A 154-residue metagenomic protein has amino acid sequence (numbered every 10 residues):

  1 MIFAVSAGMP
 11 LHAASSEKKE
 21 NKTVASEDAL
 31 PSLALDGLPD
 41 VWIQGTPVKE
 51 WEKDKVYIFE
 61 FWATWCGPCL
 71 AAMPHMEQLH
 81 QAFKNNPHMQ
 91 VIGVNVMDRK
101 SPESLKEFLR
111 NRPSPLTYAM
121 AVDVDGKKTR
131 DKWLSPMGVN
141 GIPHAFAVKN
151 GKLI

Functional and structural regions predicted by a protein language model:
M1-A7: Bacterial N-terminal signal peptides
L11-L38, E52-K53, E107-R110: N-proximal helix/coil linker or "cap" segments that precede and/or mark the start of modular domains
L30-Y57, H80-F83: A short beta-strand-turn-helix
W51, R112-L116, V122-I154: Thiol/disulfide oxidoreductase modules built on the thioredoxin-like
K55-Y57, F61-W65, D98, G141: Short pre-active-site segment immediately N-terminal to redox-active cysteine/selenocysteine motifs in thiol-based
I58-F59, V91, A145: Hydrophobic beta-strand anchors of alpha/beta hydrolase catalytic cores
A71-P113, D125-W133: Structural microenvironment flanking redox-active thiols in thiol-disulfide oxidoreductases
